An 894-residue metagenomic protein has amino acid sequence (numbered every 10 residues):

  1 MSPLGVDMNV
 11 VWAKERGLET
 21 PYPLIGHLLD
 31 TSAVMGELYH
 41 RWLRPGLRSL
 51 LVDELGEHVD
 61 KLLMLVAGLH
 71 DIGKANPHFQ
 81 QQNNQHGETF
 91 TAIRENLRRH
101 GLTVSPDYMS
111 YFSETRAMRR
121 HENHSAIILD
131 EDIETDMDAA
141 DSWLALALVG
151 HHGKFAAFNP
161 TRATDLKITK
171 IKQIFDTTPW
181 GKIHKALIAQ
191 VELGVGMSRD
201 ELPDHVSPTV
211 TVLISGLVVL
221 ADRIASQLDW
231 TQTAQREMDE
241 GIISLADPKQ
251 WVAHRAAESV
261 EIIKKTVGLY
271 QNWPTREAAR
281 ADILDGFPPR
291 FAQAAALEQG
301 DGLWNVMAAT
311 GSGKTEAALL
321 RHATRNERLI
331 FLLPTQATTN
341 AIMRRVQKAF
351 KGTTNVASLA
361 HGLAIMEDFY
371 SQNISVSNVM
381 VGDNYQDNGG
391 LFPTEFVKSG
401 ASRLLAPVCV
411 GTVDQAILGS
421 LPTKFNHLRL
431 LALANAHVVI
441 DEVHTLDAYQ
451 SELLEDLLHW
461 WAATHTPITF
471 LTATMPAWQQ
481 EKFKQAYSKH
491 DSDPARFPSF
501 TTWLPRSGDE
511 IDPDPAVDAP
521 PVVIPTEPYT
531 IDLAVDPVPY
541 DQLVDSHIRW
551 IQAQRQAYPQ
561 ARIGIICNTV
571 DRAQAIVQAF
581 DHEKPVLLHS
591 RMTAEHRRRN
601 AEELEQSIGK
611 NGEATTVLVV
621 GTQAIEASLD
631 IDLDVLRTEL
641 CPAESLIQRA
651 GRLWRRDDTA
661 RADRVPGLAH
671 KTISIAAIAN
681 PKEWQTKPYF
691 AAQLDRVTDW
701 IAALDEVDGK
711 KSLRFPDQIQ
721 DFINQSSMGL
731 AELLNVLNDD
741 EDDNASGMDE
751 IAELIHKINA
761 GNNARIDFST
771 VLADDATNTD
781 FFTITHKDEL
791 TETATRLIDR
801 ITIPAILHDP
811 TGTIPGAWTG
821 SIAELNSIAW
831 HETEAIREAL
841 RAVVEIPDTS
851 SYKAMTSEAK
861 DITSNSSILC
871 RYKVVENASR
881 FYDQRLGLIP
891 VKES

Functional and structural regions predicted by a protein language model:
S2-L18, Y22-T266: Accessory nucleic-acid engagement/destabilization modules that flank
A140, Q480, V538-C567, D571-G609 (+1 more regions): C-terminal helicase lobe and adjacent C-terminal extensions/tails of nucleic-acid helicase motors
G300-R321: Walker A/P-loop
E327-F350, L359-I365, M475-Q479, V570: Conserved Walker A/P-loop ATP-binding site and its immediately adjacent core in helicase/helicase-like ATPase domains
V346-P407, V413-Q415: A substrate-engagement module of RecA-like helicase motors
S402-S420, G612-E626: Conserved two-lobed SF2 helicase motor
L428-H437, H444-D518: Post-DEXD/H (motif II) to motif III coupling segment of the RecA-like Helicase ATP-binding lobe
D491-A573: Conserved interdomain linker/interface between the two RecA-like ATPase lobes of SF2 helicase motors
